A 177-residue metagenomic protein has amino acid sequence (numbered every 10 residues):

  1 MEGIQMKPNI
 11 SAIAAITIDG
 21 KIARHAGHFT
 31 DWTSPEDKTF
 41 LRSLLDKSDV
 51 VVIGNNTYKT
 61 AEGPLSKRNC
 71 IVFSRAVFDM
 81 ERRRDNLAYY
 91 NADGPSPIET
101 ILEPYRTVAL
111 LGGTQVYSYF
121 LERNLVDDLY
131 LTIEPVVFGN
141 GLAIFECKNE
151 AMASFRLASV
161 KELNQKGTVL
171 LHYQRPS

Functional and structural regions predicted by a protein language model:
E2-S177: Enzymes that bind and transform nitrogen-containing heteroaromatic metabolites
